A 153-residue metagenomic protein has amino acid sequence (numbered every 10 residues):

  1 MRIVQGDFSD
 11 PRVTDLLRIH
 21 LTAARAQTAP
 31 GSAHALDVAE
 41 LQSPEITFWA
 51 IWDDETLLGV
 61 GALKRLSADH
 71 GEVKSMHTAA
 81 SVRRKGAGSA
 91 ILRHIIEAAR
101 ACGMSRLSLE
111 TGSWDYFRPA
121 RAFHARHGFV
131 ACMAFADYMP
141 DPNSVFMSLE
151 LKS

Functional and structural regions predicted by a protein language model:
I3-H70, K74, A79, L92-R93 (+4 more regions): Acetyl-CoA-dependent GNAT
I46, P142-F146: Short hydrophobic/aromatic beta-strand or adjacent loop that forms the aromatic wall/cage of a ligand/substrate-binding
M76-R83, S113: A short, internal acetyl-CoA/4′-phosphopantetheine-binding micro-motif in the GNAT/acyltransferase core
K85, S89, R93: Residues forming the Rossmann-fold NAD(P)(H) cofactor-binding site
A99-G112: Conserved GNAT acetyl-CoA-binding A-motif
L109-A120, Y138-P142: Conserved beta-strand-loop-alpha-helix junction that forms the acyl-donor binding cleft
H124, F129: Conserved active-site tyrosine of GNAT-family acetyltransferases
